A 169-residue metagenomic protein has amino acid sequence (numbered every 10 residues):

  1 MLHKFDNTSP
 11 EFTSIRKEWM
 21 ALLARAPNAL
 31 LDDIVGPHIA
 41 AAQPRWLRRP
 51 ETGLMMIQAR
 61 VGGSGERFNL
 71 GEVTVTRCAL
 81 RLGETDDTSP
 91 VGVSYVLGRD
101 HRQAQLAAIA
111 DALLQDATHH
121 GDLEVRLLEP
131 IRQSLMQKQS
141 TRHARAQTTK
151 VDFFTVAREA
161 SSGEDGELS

Functional and structural regions predicted by a protein language model:
M1-A40: Charge-rich, low-complexity N-terminal segments
N7-E11, E18, D33, D86-P90 (+3 more regions): Non-catalytic, beta-rich accessory domains that mediate macromolecular interactions or localization
E11, W19-P27, H101, H119 (+3 more regions): Catalytic cores of large soluble enzymes that bind and process phosphate-bearing ligands
G36-T88, S94-V96: Structured beta-strand/loop patches that form or line metal/cofactor-binding pockets in enzymes
L70, V75, G98-R99, Q115 (+1 more regions): Generic structural "secondary-structure junction" signal
E72-T74, A107, R145-Q147: A short, structural micro-pattern
T88-E129: A hydrophobic, small-residue-rich beta->alpha segment in the mid-to-C-terminal subdomain of diverse proteins
Q115-S169: Cysteine/selenocysteine-centered motifs that mediate thiol-based redox chemistry or coordinate metal-sulfur cofactors
